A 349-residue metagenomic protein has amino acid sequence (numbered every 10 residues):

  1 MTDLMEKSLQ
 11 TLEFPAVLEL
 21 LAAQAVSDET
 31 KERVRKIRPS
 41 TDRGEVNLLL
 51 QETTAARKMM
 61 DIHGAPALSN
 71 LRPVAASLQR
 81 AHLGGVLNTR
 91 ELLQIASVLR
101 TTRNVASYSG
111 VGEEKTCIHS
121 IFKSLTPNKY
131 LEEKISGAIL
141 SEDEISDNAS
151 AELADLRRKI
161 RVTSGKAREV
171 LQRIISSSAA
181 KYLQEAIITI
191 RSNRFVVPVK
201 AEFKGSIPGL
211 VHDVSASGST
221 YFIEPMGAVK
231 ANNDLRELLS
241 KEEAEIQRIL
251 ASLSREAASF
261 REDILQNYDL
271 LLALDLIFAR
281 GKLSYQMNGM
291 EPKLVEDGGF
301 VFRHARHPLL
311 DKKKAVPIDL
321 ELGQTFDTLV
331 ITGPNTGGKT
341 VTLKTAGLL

Functional and structural regions predicted by a protein language model:
M1-A65, L83-L87, L99, R103 (+3 more regions): Alpha-helical coupling/stalk and coiled-coil linker elements that connect catalytic or binding modules and transmit
S69, Q79-G84: N-terminal helix-rich structural modules
L92-S124: Hydrophobic or amphipathic alpha-helical targeting/insertion segments
P127-K129: Extended, EK/Q-rich alpha-helical coiled-coil segments that serve as long dimerization/scaffolding arms in large
